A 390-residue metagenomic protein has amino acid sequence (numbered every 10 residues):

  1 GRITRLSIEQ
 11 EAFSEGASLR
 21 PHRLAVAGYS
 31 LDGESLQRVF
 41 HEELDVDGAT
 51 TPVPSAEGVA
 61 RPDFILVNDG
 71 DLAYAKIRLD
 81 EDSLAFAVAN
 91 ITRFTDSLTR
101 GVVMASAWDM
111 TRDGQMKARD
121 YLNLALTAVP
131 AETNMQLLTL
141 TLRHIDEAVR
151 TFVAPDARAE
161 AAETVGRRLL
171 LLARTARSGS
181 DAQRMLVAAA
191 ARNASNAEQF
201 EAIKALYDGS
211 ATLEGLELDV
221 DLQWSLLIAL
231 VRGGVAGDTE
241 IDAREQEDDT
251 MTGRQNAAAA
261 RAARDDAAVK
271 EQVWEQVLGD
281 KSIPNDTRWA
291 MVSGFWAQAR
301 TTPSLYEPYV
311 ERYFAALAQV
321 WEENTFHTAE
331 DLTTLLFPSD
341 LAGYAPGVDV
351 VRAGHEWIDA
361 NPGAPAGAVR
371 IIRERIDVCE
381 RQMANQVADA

Functional and structural regions predicted by a protein language model:
R2-I3, G16-L19, L31-V39, P52-A390: Long, ordered, helix-rich scaffold segments
I8, V39-F40: Intrinsically disordered, low-complexity regions enriched for glutamine and histidine
I8-E15: Short amphipathic, basic-aromatic surface patches that mediate peripheral association with negatively charged
H22: Residues that flank catalytic or metal-binding motifs in active/ligand-binding sites
A25-A27: Beta-strand signatures of extracellular beta-sandwich domains
E43-T50: Short proline/glycine- and polar residue-rich coil/turn motifs
